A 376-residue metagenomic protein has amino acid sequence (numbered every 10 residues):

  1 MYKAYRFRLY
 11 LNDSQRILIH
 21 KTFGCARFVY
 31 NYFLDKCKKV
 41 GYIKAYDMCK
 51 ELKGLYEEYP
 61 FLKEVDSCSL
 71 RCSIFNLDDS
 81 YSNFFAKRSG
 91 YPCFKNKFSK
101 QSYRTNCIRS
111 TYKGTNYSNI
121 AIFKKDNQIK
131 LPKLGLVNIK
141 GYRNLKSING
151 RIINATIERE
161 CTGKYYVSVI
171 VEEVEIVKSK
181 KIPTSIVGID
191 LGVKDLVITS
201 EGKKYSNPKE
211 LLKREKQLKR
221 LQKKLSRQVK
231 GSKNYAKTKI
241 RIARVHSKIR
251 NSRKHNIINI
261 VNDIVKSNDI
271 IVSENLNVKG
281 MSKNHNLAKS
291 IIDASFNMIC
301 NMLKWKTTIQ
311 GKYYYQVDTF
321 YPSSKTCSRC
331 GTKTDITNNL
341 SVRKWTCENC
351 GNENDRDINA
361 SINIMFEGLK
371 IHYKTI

Functional and structural regions predicted by a protein language model:
M1-I376: Nucleic-acid substrate recognition interfaces
